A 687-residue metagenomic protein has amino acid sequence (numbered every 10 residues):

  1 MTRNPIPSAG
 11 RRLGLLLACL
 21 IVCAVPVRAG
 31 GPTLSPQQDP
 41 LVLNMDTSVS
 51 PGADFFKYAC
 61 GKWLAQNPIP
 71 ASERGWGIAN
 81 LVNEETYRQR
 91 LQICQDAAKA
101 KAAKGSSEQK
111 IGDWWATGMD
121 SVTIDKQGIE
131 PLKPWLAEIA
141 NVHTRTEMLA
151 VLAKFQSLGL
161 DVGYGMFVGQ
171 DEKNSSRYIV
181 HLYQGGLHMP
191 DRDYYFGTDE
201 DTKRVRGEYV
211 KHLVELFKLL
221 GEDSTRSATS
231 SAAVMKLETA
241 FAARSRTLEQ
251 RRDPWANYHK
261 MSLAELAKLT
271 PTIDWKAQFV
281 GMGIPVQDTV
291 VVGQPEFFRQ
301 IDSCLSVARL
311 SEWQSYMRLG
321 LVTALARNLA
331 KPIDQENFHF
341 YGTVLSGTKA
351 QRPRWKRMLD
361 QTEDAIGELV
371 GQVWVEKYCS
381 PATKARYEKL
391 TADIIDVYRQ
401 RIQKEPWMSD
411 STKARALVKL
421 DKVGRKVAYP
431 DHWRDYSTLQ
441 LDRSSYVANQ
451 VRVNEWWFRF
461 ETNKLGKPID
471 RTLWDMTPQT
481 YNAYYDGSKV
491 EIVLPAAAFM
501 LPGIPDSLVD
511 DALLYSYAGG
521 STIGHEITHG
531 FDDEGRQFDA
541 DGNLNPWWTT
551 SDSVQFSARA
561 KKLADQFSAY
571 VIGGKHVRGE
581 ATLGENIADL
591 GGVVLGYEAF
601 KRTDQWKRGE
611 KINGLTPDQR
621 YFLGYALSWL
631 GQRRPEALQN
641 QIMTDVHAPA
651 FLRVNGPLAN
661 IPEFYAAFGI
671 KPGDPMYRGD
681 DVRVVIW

Functional and structural regions predicted by a protein language model:
T2-L15: Bacterial N-terminal signal peptides that target proteins for export
G14-A24: Bacterial N-terminal signal peptides
V25-A29: Sec/Tat signal peptide C-region and signal peptidase I cleavage site
G30-L43: Short, Gly/Pro- and small/polar-rich lid/capping loops
G31, V234, L269-I273, V291-F298 (+5 more regions): Intrinsically disordered, low-complexity linker/terminal regions across diverse proteins
T33-L34, T47-D54, Y58-I129: Active-site-surrounding "flap" and adjacent substrate/cofactor-binding loops of secreted or lumenal enzymes, prototyped
W63-N67, M189-P190, P502: Short, solvent-exposed loop/turn elements at domain surfaces
A97-D393: Noncatalytic, helix-rich "gating/capping" subdomain that lines the substrate-entry/channel surface of large enzyme
